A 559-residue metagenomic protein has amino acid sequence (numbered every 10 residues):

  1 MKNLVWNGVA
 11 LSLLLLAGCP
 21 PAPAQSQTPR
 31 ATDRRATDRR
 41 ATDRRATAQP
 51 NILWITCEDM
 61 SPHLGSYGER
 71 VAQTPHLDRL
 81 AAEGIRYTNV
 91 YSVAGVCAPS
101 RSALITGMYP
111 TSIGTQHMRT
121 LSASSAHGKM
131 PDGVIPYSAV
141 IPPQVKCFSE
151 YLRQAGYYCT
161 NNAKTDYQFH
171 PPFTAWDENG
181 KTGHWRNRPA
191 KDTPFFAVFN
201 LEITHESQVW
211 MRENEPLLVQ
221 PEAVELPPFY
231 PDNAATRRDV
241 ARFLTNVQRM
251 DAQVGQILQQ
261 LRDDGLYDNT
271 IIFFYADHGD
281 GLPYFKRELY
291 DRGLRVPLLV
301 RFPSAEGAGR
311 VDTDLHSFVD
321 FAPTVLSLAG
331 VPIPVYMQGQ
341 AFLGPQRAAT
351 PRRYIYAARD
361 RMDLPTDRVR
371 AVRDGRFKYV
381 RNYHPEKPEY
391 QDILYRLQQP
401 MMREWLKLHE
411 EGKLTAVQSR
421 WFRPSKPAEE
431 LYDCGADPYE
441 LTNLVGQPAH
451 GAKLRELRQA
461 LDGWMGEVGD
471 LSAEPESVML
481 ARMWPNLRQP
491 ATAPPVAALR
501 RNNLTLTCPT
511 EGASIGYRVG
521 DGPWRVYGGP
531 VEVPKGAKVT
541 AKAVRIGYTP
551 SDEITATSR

Functional and structural regions predicted by a protein language model:
M1-V9: Bacterial N-terminal signal peptides that target proteins for export
L13, C19-R423, P427, P438-Q459: Formylglycine-dependent sulfatase
K191, K426, G435, P509-E511 (+1 more regions): Short loop/turn positions at the edges of beta-strands in beta-sheet-rich folds
A241-T245, A252, E430, Y439-E440 (+3 more regions): Substrate-binding clefts and catalytic carboxylate motifs of secreted carbohydrate-active enzymes
L298, V372, E430-Y432, L506 (+1 more regions): Short beta-strand motif preference
R301-P303, C434, T557-R559: Short beta-strand-to-coil "C-cap" segments at the C-terminal boundary of structured domains/repeats, marking
V325, L431-D433, D437, L457 (+2 more regions): Hydrophobic, well-ordered secondary-structure elements that form the walls of internal hydrophobic environments
V445, A452-Q459, G466-R559: Short, compositionally stereotyped local motifs that mark structural "simplifiers"
